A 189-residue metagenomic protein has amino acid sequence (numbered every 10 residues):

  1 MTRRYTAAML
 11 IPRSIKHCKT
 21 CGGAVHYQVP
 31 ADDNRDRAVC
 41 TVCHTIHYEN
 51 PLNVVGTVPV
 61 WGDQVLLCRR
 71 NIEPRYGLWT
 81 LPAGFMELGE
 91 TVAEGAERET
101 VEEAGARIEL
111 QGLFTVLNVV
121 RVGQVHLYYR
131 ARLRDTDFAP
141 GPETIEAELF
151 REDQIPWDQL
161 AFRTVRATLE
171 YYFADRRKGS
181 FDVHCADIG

Functional and structural regions predicted by a protein language model:
M1-I15, Y171-R177, V183-G189: A broadly conserved sequence feature marking short terminus-proximal activation segments in nucleic acid-centric
L10-T57: Acidic, metal-coordinating catalytic segment for phosphate/diphosphate chemistry, firing primarily on the Nudix
H17, R37, V58, L67 (+2 more regions): Conserved hydrophobic/aromatic beta-strand scaffold that supports enzyme active sites
K19, H26, T41, L66 (+3 more regions): Nucleotide phosphate-binding site architecture
R35, L52-V54, V60, P74-Y76 (+2 more regions): Short connector loops at helix/strand junctions that flank enzyme active sites, especially segments positioning acidic
D36, D63-Q64, T136: Beta-strand-connecting loop/turn residues
V60-E102: Conserved Nudix-box catalytic region and its N-terminal flanking loop in Nudix hydrolases and closely related
M86-Y171, D175, G179-F181, I188-G189: Unchanged
